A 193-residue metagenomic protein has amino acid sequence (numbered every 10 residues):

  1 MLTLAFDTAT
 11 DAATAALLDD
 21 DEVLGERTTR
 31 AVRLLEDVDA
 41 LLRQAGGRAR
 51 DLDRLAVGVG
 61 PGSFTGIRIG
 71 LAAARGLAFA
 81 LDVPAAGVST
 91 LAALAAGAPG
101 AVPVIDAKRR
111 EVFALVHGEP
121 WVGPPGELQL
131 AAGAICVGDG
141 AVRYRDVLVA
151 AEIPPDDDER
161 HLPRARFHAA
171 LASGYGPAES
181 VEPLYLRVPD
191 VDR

Functional and structural regions predicted by a protein language model:
M1-E22, E26-R33, A86-R193: Oxyanion-binding and handling regions
V38-R54, Q129-A134: Phosphate/pyrophosphate-binding loops at sites that engage ATP/ADP/AMP, CoA/4′-phosphopantetheine, polyphosphate
D39, R75, A92: Active-site phosphate/pyrophosphate- and oxyanion-stabilizing loops and adjacent acidic/basic residues in soluble
A45-R50, A78-V88: Phosphate-handling active-site elements
R54-P84: DPxDG-like acidic metal-binding loop motif
